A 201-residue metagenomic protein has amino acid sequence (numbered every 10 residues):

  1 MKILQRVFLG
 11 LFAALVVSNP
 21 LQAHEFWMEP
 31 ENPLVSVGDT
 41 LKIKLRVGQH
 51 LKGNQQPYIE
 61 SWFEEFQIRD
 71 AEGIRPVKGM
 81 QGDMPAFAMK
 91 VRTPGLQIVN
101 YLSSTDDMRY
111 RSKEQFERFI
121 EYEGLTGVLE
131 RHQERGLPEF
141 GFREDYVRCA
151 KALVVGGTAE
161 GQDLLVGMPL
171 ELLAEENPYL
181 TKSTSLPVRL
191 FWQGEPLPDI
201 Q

Functional and structural regions predicted by a protein language model:
M1-F8: Bacterial N-terminal signal peptides that target proteins for export
G10-L11, L21: Cleavable N-terminal signal peptides
V17-A23: Sec/Tat signal peptide C-region and signal peptidase I cleavage site
H24-G79: Start-of-domain marker
H24-L41, Y122-P187, F191-P198: Beta-strand-rich domain onsets/edges
Y58-S61, G194-Q201: Short, ordered, surface-exposed loop/turn motifs in non-cytosolic proteins
M84-V91: Exposed aromatic-hydrophobic patches
S104-S112: Short acidic/polar inter-strand loop motif in beta-rich domains
